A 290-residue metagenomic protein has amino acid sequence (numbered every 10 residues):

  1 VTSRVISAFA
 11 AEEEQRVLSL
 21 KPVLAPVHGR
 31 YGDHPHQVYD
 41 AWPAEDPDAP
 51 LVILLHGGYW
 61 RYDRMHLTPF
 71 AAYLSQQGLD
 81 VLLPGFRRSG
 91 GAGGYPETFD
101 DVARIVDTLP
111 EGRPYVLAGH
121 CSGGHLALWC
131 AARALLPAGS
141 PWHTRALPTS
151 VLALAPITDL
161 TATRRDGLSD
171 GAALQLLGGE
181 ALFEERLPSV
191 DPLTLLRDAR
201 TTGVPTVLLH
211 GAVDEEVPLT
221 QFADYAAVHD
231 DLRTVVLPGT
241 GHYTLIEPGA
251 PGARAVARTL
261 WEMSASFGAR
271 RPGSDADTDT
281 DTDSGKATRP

Functional and structural regions predicted by a protein language model:
V1-D46: N-terminal cap/lid segment of alpha/beta-hydrolase-fold proteins
L18, A162-L195: Mobile cap/lid helix-loop segments that gate and shape the active-site cleft of serine hydrolases
Y62-A71, F86: The serine-hydrolase catalytic nucleophile loop
G93-E111: Alpha/beta-hydrolase active-site loop
D107-D166: Primarily recognizes the serine-hydrolase "nucleophile elbow" in alpha/beta-hydrolase and SGNH/GDSL folds
T202, L208-H210, D214: Short beta-strand/loop motif that positions the catalytic acidic residue of the alpha/beta-hydrolase fold
E215-Q221: Conserved alpha/beta-hydrolase "acid-adjacent" motif
T240-P251: Catalytic histidine-centered segment of alpha/beta-hydrolase-like enzymes
